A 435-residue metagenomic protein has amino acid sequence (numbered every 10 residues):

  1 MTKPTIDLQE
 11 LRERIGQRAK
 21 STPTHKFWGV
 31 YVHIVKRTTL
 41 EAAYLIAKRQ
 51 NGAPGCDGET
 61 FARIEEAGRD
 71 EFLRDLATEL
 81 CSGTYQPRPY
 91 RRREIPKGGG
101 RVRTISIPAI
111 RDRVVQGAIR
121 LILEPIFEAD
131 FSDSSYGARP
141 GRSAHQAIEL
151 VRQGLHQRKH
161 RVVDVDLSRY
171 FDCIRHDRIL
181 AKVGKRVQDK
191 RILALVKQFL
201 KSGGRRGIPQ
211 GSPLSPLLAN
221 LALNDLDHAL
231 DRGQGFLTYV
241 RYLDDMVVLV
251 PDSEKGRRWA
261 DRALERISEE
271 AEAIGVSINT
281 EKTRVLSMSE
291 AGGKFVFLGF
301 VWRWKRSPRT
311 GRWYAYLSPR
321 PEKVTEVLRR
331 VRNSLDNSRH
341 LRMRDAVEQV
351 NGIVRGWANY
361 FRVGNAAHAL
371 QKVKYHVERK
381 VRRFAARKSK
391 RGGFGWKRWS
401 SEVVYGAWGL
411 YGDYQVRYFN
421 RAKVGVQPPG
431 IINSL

Functional and structural regions predicted by a protein language model:
M1-D70: Non-catalytic, polymerase-adjacent accessory regions of viral genome-replication enzymes
V35-L40, P87-Y90, G98, L200 (+1 more regions): Core structural elements
F72-D75, E79-E94, G98, D130-S289 (+1 more regions): Conserved polymerase palm-domain catalytic core
I110-A118, A144, R152: Duplex nucleic acid-engaging cores and interfaces of nucleic-acid transaction enzymes
S135, R206-Q210, Y316, R332-A346 (+3 more regions): Short, solvent-exposed helix-loop connector elements
Y242-D245, E281-A291, Q349-I353, L370-E378 (+1 more regions): A glycine-rich phosphate-binding loop feature that marks nucleotide/adenosyl-phosphate handling sites
I274-R342, I353: A conserved non-catalytic segment of reverse transcriptases and RNA-directed RNA polymerases corresponding to the late
A385-L435: Extended C-terminal regions of large enzymes
